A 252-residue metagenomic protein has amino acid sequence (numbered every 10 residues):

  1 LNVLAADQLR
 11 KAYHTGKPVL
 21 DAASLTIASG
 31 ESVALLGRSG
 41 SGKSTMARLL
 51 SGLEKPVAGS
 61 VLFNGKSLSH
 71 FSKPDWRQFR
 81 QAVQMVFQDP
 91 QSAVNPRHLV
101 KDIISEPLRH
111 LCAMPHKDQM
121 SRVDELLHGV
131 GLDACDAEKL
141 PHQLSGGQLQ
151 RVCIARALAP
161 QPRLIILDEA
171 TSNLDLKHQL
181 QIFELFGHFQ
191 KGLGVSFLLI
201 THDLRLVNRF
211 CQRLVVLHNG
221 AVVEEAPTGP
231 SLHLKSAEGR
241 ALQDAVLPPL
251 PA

Functional and structural regions predicted by a protein language model:
S51: Helix-to-loop junction immediately C-terminal to a conserved catalytic motif
G59-S67: Conserved ABC transporter NBD signature motif
L68-Q84, H98, D102, H110 (+1 more regions): ABC ATPase NBD coupling module
K117-C135, D244: Conserved ABC ATPase "signature" region
L140-L144, Q148: Conserved ABC ATPase signature
L232-A252: C-terminal boundary and immediately downstream tail of ABC-type ATPase nucleotide-binding domains
